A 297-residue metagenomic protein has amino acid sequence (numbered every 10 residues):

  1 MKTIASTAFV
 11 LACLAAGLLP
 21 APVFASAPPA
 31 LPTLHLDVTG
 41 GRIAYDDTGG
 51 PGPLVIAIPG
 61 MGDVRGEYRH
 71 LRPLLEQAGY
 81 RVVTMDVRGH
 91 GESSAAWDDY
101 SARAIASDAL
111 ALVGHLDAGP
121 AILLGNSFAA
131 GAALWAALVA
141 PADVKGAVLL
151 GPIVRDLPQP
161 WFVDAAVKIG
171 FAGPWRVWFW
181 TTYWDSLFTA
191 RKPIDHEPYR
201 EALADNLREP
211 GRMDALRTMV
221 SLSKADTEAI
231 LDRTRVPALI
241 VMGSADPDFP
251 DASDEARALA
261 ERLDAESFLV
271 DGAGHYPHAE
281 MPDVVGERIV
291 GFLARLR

Functional and structural regions predicted by a protein language model:
M1-P53, Q77-Y80, A294-R297: Alpha/beta-hydrolase fold catalytic core
T48-E92: Conserved HGGG/HGGXW glycine-rich cap/lid loop of the alpha/beta-hydrolase fold
R65-P73, E92-A95, A132, P158 (+2 more regions): Short N-terminal helix/helix-N-cap motif within the alpha/beta-hydrolase-1
Q77, V87-L124, F128: Active-site loop/oxyanion-hole signature of alpha/beta-hydrolase fold enzymes
L134-L138, A147-P174: Flexible "cap/lid" loop of the alpha/beta hydrolase fold
P158-Q159, P174-R233: Conserved alpha/beta-hydrolase catalytic His-Asp/Glu region
L239-A273, A279: Conserved loop-alpha-helix segment in the C-terminal half of the alpha/beta-hydrolase fold that carries the catalytic
A279-G291: Post-His helix in hydrolase/transferase enzymes
